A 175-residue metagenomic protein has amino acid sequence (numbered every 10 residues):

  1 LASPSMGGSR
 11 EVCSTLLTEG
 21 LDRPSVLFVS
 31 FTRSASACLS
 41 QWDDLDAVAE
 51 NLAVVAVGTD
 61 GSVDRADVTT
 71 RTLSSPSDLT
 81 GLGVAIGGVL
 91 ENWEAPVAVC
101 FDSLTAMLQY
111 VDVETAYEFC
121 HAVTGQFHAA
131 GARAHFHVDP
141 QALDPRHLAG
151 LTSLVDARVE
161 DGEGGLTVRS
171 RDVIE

Functional and structural regions predicted by a protein language model:
L1-D43: Glycine-rich P-loop/Walker A and Walker A-like loops and their local beta1-loop-alpha1 context in P-loop NTPases
S5-S9, S34-S36, G61-S62, T105-V111 (+1 more regions): Short acidic, S/G/P-rich loop/turn micro-motifs used as interaction or catalytic elements
D22, V48-E50, S153-V155: Short, structured coil segments at secondary-structure junctions
L27-T32, V54-V57, H135-H137: Short internal beta-strands
W42-L73: Nucleotide-state-sensitive switch-loop elements of NTP-binding domains
G61-T124: Phosphate-binding/switch loop-helix module in NTP-utilizing enzymes
E118-A142: Substrate-engagement module of ASCE P-loop NTPases
H137-E175: Phosphate-binding/switch region of NTP-binding enzymes
